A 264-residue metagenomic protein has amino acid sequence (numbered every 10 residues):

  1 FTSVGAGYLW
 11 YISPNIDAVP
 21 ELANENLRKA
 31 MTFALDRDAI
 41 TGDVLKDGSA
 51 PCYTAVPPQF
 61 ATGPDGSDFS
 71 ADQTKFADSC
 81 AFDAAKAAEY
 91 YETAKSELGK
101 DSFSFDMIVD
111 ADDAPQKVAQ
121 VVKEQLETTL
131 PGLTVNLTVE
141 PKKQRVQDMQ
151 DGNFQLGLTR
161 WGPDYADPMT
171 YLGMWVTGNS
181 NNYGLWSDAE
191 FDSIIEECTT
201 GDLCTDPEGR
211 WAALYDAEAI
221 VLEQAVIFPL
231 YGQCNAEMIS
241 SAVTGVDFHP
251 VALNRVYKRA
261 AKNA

Functional and structural regions predicted by a protein language model:
F1-S3, N153, D167-N182, S240-G245: Ligand-binding "clamshell"
G7-T54, S79, F103-D113, C204-Q224: Alpha-helical secondary-structure segments
I12, E25, K29, F33 (+10 more regions): Solvent-exposed, polar/charged alpha-helical surfaces in well-ordered, non-transmembrane soluble domains, broadly
S13, E21, A39-V44, K143-T177 (+1 more regions): Pocket-flanking alpha-helical
K29, T41-G42, S79-A81, G132-R145 (+2 more regions): Extracytoplasmic/peripheral linker and loop segments enriched in polar/acidic and small residues with frequent Thr/Pro
P51-T93, D112-Q116, T205: Structural transition elements
E92-P163, N235: Ligand/substrate-recognition segments at binding pockets and active sites
E237-A264: Long beta-strand-rich cores associated with HINT superfamily self-processing modules
